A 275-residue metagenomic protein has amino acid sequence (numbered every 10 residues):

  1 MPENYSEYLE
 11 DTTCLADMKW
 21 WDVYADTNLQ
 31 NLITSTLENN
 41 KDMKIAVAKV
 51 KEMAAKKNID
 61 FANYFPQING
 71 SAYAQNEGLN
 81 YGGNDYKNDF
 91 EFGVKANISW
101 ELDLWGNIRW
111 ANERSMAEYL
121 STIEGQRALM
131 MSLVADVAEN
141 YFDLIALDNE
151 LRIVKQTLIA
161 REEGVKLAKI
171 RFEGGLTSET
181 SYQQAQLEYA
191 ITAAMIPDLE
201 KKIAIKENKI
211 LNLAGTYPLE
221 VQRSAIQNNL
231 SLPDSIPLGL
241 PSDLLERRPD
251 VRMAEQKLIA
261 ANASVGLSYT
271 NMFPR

Functional and structural regions predicted by a protein language model:
M1-S6, T34-D103, K201, I205-Q222 (+3 more regions): A small-residue-enriched
E7-S35: Regulatory alphaC helix of protein kinase catalytic domains
W21-N28, D136, D243-E246: Extracytoplasmic/periplasmic, Sec-exported soluble proteins
N28, L79, N107: Conserved protein kinase catalytic core
L104-A111: Short, polar/flexible loop-turn hinges at active-site or ligand-entry regions and domain interfaces
I108, A117, E124-L240: Periplasmic alpha-helical coiled-coil/stalk elements that build and connect Gram-negative outer-membrane
E113-A117, E124, Q256-I259, A263: Amphipathic alpha-helical segments that line or abut small-molecule/effector binding pockets and mediate allosteric
